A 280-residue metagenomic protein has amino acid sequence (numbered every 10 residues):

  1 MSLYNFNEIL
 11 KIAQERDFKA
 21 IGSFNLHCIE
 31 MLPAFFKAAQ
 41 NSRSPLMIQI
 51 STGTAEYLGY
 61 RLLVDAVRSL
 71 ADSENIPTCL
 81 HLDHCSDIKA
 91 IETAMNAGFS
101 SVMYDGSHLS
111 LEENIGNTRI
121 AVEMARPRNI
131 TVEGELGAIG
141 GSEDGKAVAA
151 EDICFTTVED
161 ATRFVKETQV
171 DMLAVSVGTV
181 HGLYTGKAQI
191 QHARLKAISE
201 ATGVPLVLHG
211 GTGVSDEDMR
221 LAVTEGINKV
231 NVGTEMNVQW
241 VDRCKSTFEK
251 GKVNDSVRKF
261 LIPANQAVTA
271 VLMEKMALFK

Functional and structural regions predicted by a protein language model:
M1, D152, K259-P263: A general boundary/transition motif marking the beginning of the first structured unit of a protein
S2-G22, N254-D255: Generic N-terminal amphipathic, Lys/Arg-enriched alpha-helix
F6-R16, C28-G53, R61-P77, C85-A201 (+3 more regions): Alpha/beta enzyme core
K19-H27, S51-A55, K259, P263: A short N-terminal beta->alpha junction/helix N-cap motif
L58: N-terminal beta-loop-helix "entrance" segment that forms/cooperates in small-molecule cofactor or anionic ligand
L208-G210: Thr-Gly-centered strand-to-loop micro-motif
S215-K280: C-terminal alpha-helical cap/extension of soluble enzyme domains
